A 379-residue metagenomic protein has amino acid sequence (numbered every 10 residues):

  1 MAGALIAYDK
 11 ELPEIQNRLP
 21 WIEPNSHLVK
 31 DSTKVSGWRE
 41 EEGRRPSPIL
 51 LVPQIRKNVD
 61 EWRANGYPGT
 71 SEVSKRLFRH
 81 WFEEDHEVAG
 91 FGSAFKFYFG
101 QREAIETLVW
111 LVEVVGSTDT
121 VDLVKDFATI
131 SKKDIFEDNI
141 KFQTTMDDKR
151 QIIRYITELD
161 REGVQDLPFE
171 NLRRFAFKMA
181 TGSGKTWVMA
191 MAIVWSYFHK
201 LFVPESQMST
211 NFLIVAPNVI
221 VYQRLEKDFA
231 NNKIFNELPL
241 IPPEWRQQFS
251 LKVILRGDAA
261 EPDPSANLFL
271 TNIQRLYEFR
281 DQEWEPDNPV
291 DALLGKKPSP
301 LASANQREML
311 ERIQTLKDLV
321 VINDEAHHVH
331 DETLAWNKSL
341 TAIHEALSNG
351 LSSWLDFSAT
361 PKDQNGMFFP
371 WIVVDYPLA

Functional and structural regions predicted by a protein language model:
M1-A379: RecA-like P-loop NTPase motor core of helicase/translocase proteins
